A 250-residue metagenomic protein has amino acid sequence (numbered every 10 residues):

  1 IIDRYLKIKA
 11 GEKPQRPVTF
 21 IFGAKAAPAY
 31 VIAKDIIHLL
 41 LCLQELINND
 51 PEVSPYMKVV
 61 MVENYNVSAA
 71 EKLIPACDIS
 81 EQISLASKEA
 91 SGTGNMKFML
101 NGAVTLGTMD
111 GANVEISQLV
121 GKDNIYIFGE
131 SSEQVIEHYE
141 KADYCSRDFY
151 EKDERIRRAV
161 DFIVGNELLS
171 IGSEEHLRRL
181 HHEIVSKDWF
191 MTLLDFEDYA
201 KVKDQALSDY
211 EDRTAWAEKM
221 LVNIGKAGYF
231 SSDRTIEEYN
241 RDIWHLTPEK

Functional and structural regions predicted by a protein language model:
I1-A70, H245, K250: Long, K/E/R/D-enriched contiguous segments that form extended
F22-G23, M61-N64, Q82-L85, G107-M109: Short His-Asn-centered micro-motif
P55-Y56, D78-Q82: Short, basic, glycine/proline-bearing loop/turn elements
P75-A76, I83-M220, I224-Y229, R234 (+1 more regions): Catalytic binding pocket for nucleotide-activated donors in carbohydrate/polymer assembly enzymes
